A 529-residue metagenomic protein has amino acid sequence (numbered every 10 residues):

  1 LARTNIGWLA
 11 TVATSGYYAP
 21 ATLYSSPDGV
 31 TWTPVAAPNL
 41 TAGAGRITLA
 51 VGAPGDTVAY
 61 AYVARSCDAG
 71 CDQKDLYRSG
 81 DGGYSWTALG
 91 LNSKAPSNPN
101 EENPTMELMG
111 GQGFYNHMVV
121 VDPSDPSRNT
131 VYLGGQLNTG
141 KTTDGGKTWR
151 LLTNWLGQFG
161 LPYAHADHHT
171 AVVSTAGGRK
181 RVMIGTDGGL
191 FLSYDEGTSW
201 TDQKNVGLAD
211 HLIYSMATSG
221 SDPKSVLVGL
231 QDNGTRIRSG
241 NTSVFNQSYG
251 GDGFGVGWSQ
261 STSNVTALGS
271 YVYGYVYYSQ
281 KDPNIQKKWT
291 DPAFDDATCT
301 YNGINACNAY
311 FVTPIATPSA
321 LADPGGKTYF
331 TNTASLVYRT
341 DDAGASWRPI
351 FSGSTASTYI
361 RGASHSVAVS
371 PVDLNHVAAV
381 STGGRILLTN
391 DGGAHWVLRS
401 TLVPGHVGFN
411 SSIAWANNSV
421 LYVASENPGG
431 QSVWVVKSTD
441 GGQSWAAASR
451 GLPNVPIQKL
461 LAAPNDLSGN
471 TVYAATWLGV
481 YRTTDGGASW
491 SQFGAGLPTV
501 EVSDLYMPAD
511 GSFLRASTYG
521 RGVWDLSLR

Functional and structural regions predicted by a protein language model:
L1-R529: Beta-propeller blade termini and top-face loops
